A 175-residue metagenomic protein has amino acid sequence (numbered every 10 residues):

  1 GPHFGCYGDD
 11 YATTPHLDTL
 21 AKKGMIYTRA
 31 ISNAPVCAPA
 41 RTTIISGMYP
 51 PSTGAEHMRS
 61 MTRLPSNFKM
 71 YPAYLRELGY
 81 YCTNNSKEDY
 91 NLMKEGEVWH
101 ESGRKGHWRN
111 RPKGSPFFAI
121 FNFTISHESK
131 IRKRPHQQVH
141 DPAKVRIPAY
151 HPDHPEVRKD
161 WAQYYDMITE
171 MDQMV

Functional and structural regions predicted by a protein language model:
G1-M174: Formylglycine-dependent sulfatase
